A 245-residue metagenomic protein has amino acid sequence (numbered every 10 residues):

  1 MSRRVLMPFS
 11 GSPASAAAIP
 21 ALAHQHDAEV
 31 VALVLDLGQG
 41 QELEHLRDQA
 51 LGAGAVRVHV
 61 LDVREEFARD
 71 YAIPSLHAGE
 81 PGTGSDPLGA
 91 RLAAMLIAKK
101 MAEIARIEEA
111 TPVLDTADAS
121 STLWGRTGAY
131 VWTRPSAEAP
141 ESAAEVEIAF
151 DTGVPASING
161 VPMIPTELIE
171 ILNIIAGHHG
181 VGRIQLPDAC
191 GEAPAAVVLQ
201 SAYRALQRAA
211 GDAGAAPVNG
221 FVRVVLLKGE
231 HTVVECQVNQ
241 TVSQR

Functional and structural regions predicted by a protein language model:
S2-M7, G11-R245: Nucleotide-activated chemistry modules centered on ATP-dependent adenylation/adenylyltransferase
